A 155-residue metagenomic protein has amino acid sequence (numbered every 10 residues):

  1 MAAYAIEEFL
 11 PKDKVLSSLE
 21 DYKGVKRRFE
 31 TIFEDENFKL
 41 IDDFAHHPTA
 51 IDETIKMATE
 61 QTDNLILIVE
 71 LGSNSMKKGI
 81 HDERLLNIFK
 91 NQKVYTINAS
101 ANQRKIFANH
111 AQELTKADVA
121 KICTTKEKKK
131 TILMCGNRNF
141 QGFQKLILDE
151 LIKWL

Functional and structural regions predicted by a protein language model:
A2-L155: ATP-dependent carboxylate-amine ligase
